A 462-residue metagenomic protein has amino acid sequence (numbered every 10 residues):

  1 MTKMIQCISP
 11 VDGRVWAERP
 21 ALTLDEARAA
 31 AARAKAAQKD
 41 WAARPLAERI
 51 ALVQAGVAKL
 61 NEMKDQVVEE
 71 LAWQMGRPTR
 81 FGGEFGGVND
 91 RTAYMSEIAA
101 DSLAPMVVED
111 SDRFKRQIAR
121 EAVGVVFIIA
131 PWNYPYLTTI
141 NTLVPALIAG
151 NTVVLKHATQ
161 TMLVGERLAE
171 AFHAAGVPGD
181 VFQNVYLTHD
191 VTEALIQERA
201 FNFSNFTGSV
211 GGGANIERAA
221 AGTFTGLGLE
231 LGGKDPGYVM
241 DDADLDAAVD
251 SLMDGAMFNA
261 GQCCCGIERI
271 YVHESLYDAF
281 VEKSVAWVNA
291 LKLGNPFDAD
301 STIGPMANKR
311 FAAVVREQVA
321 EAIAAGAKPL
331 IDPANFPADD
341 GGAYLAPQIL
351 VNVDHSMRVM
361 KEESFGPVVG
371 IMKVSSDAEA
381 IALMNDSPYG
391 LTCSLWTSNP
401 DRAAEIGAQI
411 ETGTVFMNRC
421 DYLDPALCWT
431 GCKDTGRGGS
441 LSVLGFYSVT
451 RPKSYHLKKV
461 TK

Functional and structural regions predicted by a protein language model:
M1-K115: N-terminal Rossmann-like NAD(P)+-binding subdomain of aldehyde/semialdehyde dehydrogenases
P10, L24-A27, L46, L245 (+4 more regions): Residues at or immediately preceding the N-termini of alpha-helices
D12-E18, K292, N335-P337, Y344-K462: Conserved C-terminal structural/oligomerization subdomain of aldehyde/semialdehyde dehydrogenase
G13, R49, L71, G150 (+8 more regions): Residue-level signal for inorganic ion chemistry
W16, G211-D354, M417: ALDH superfamily catalytic-core signature
W16-L22, A36-A43, I128, G237-M240 (+5 more regions): Short, well-ordered beta-strand elements within core beta-sheets of diverse protein domains
Q38, A42, V57-K64, V68-L71 (+17 more regions): Structural signal for hydrophobic packing residues in well-ordered secondary-structure cores of soluble enzyme domains
A104-A247, V374: Rossmann-like NAD(P) dinucleotide-binding subdomain of oxidoreductase/dehydrogenase enzymes
